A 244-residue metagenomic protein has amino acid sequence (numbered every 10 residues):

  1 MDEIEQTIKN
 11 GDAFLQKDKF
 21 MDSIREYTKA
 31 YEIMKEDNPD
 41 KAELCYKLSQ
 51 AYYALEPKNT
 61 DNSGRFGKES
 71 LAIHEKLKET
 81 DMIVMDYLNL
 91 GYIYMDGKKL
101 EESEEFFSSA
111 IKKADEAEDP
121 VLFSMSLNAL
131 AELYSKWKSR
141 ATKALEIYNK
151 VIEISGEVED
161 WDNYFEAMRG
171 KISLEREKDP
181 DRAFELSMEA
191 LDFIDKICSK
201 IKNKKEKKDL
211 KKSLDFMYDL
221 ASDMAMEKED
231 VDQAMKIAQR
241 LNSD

Functional and structural regions predicted by a protein language model:
E5-D18, R25, D40-E56, G67 (+5 more regions): Conserved alpha-helical positions within TPR/SEL1-like repeat arrays
Q6, D18-K19, E36-P39, N59 (+5 more regions): Short coil/turn linker motifs that delimit alpha-helical repeat modules in TPR/alpha-solenoid proteins
K9-N10, K29, D179-D181: N-terminal secretory/membrane-targeting helices
F14-L15, Y27, M34, Y52 (+8 more regions): Eukaryotic all-alpha helical interaction scaffolds
S23-M34, S63, G67-A72, A221: Amphipathic alpha-helices of TPR/Sel1-like and other helical repeat/solenoid scaffolds
E26, A30-K47, D195, N242-D244: Short, charge-rich amphipathic alpha-helical segments embedded in non-transmembrane helical bundles/solenoids
L100-E104, S108-D244: Alpha-helical solenoid repeat scaffolds used for protein-protein interaction
